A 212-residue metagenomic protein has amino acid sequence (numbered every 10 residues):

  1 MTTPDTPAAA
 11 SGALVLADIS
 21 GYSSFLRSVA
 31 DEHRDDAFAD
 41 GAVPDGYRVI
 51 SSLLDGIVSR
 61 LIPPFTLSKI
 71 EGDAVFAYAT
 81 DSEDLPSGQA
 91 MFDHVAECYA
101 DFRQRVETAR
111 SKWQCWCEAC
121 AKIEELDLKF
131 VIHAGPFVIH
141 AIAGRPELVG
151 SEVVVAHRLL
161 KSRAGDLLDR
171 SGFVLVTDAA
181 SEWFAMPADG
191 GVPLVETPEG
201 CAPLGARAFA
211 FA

Functional and structural regions predicted by a protein language model:
T2-A13, V58, P63-F65, W116-C120 (+4 more regions): Short, flexible coil/linker segments at or flanking structured domains
T2-E97: Catalytic NTP-binding/metal-coordinating core of nucleotidyl cyclase/transferase enzymes
D18, V176-A179, A212: Helix N-cap / beta->alpha transition motif
G21, G72, V131, G135 (+2 more regions): Glycine-centered flexibility sites
S82-L194: Catalytic beta-strand-to-alpha-helix segment of the class III nucleotidyl cyclase homology domain
V192-A212: Intrinsically disordered, low-complexity terminal regions enriched in charged/polar residues
